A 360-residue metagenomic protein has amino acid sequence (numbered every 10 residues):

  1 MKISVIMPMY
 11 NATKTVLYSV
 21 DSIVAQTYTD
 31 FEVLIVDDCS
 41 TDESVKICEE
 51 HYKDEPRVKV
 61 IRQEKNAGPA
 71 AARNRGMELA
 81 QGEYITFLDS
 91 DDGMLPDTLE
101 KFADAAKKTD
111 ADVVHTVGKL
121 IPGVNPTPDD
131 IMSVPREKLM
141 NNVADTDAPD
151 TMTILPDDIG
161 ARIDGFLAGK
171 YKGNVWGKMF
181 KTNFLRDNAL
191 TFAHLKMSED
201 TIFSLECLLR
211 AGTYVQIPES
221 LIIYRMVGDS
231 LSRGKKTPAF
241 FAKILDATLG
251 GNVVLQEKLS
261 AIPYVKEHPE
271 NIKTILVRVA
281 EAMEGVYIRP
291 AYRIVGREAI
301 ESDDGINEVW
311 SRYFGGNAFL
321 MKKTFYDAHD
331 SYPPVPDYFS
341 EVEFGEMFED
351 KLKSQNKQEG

Functional and structural regions predicted by a protein language model:
K2-S4, S22, E32, I202: Cell-envelope/extracellular polymer assembly enzymes that use nucleotide-activated donors
N11-A25: Short, well-formed alpha-helical segments that are part of the catalytic scaffolds of diverse glycosyltransferases
S22, D37-I47, K65: A conserved acidic beta->alpha catalytic loop
Q63-A80, G93, K101: Glycine-rich, basic loop-to-helix element that forms the pyrophosphate-binding segment of sugar-nucleotide handling
P69, S90-Q216, I222-F241: Donor-binding/catalytic cores of nucleotide-activated saccharide and glycerol-phosphate transferases/polymerases
I85: Short aromatic/hydrophobic "clamp" motif used to bind/position activated sugar donors
M132, R289-G360: Membrane-interface aromatic/basic loop that binds lipid-linked glycans or pyrophosphate carriers, typified by
E219-G228, G234-Y264, G285, R289-N317: Catalytic core of nucleotide-sugar-dependent glycosyltransferases
